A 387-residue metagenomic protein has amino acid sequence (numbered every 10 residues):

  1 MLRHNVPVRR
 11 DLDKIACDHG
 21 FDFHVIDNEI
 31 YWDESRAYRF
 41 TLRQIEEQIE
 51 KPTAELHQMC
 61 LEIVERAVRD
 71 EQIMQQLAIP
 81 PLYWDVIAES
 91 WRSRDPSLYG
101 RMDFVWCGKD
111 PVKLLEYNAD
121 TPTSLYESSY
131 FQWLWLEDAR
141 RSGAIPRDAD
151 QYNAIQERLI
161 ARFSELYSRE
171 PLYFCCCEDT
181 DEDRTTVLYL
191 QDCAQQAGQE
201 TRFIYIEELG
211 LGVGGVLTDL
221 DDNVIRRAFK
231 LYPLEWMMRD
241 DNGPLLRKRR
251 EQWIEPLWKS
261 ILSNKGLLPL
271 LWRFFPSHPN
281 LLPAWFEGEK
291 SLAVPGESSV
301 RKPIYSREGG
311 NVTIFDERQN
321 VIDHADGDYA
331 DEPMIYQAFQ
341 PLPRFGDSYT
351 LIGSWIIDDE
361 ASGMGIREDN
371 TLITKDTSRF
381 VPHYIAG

Functional and structural regions predicted by a protein language model:
M1-G387: Preference for protein termini
